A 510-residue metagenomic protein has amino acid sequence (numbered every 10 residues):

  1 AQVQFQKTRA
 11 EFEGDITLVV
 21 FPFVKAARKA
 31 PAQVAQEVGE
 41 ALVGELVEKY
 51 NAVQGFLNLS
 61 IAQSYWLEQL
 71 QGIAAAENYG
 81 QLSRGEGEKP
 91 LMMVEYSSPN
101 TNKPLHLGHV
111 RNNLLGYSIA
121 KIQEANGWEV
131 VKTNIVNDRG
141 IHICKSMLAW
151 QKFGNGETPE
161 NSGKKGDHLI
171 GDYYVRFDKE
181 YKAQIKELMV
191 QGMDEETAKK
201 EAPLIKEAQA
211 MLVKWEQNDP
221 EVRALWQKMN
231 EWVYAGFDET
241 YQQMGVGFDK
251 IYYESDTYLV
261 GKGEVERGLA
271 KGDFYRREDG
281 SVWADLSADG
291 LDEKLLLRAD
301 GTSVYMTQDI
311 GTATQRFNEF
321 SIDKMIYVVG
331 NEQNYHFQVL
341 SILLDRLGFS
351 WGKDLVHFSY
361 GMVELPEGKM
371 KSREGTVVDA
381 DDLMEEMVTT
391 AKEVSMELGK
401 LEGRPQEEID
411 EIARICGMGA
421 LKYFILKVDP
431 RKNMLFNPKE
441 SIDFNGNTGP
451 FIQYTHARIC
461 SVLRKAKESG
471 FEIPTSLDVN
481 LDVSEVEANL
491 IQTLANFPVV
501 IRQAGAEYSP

Functional and structural regions predicted by a protein language model:
A1-L67, A75, Q81-P510: Non-catalytic interaction-recognition regions
